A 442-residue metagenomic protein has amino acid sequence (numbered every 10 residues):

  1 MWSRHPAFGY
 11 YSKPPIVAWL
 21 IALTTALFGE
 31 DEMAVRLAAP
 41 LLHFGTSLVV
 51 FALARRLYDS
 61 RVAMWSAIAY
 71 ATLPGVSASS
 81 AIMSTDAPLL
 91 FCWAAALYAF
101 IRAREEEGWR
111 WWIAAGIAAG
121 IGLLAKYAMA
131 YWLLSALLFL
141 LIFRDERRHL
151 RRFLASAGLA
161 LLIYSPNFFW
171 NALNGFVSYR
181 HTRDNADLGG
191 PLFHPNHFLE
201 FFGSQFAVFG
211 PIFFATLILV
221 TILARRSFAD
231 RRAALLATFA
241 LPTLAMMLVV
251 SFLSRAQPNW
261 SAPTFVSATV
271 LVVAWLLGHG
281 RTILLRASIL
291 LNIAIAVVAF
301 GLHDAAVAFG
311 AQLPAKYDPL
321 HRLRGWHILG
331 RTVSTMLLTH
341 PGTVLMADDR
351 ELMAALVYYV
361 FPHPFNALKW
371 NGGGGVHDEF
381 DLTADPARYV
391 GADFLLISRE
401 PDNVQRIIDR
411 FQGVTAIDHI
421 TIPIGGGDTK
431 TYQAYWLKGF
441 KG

Functional and structural regions predicted by a protein language model:
P6, A237, L241-L244, L253-R281 (+1 more regions): Hydrophobic/aromatic-rich transmembrane helices and adjacent perimembrane loops
G45, V50-T72, F91: Transmembrane-helix signature of polytopic, membrane-embedded enzymes that assemble or transfer cell-envelope glycans
R55-R61, A96-W111: Membrane-interface transmembrane helices that cradle and orient dolichyl/undecaprenyl
S66-P74, A119, L123, L137: Short helix- or helix-capping micro-motifs that position conserved polar/aromatic residues at function-defining sites
G75-P88: Short acidic/glycine- and proline-prone juxtamembrane loop motifs at membrane-interface regions of multi-pass membrane
R102-G120, L150-L154, G158: Short hydrophobic alpha-helices at membrane interfaces in multi-pass membrane enzymes
I121, W132-R232, F239, T243-S254: Transmembrane-lumen/periplasm boundary regions of multi-pass, lipid-linked membrane glycan transferases
P258, T282-P341, R350-N366, N371-D378 (+1 more regions): Membrane-proximal, lumen/periplasm-facing interface regions of secretory-pathway glyco- and lipid-modifying enzymes
